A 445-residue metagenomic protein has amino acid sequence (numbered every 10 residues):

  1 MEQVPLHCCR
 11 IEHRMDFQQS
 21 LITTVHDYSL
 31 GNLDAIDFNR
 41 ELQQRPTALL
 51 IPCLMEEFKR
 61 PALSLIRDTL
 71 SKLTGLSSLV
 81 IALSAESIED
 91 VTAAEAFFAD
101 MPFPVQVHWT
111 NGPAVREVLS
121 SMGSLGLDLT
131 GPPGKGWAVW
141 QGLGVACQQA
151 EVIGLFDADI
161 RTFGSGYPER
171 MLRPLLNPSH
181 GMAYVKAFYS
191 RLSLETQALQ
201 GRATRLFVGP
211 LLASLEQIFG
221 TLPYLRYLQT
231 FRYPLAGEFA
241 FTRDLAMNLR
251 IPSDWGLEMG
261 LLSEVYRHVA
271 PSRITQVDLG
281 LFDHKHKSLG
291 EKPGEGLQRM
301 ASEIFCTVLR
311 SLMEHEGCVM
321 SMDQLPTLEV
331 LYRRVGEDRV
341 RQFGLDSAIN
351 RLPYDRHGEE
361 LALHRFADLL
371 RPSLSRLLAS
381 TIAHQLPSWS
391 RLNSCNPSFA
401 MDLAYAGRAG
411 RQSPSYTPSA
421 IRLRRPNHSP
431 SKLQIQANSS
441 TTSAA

Functional and structural regions predicted by a protein language model:
E2, L6-D27, P102, K285 (+1 more regions): Terminal low-complexity segments of carbohydrate-biosynthetic enzymes
C9-S71: N-proximal low-complexity "stem/linker" segments adjacent to membrane-targeting elements
G75-S87, Q106-G112: Short beta-strand/loop segment that forms part of the nucleotide-sugar
D90-Q149: Active-site-proximal specificity loops/subdomain of glycosyltransferases
Q149-R161: Short beta-strand-to-loop acidic/aromatic patch adjacent to the donor-nucleotide binding site
F163-Y189: Conserved donor-nucleotide/metal-binding helix-loop-beta segment in metal-dependent transferases, i.e., the alpha-helix
E195-R205, E216-E238: A recurrent flexible, glycine/aromatic-enriched loop bordering the glycosyltransferase active site that acts as
S253, S263-F282: Catalytic donor-sugar/metal-binding loop of nucleotide-sugar-dependent glycosyltransferases
